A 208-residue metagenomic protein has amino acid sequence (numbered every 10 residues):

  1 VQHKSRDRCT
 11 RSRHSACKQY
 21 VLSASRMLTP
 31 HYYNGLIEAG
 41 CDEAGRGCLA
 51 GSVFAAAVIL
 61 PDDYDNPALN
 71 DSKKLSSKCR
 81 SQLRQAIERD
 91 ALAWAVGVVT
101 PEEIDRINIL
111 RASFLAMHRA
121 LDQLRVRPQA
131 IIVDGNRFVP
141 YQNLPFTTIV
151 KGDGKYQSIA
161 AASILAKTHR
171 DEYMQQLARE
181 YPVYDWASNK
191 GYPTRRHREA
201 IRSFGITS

Functional and structural regions predicted by a protein language model:
V1, S15-A16: Short, low-complexity interaction segments enriched in Ser/Thr/Pro/Gly
H3-S5, Q19-Y20: Cationic, low-complexity basic patches in intrinsically disordered or flexible, solvent-exposed regions
K18-S208: RNase H-like, Mg2+-dependent phosphodiesterase core, and more generally RNA phosphate-backbone-engaging helix-loop
